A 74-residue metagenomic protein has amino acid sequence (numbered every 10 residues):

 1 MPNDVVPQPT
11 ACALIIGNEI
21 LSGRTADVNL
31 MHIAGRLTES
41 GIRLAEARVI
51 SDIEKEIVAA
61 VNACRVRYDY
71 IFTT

Functional and structural regions predicted by a protein language model:
M1-T74: Non-catalytic beta/alpha edge segments that cap or flank active sites
